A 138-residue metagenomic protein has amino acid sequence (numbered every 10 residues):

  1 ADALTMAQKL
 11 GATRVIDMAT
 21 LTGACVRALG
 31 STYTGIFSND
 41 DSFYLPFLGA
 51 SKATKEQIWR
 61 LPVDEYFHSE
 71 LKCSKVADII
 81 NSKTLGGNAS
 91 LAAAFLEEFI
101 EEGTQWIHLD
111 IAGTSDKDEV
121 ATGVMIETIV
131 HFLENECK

Functional and structural regions predicted by a protein language model:
A1-K138: A generic structural signal for tightly packed, nonpolar segments enriched in small/aliphatic residues
